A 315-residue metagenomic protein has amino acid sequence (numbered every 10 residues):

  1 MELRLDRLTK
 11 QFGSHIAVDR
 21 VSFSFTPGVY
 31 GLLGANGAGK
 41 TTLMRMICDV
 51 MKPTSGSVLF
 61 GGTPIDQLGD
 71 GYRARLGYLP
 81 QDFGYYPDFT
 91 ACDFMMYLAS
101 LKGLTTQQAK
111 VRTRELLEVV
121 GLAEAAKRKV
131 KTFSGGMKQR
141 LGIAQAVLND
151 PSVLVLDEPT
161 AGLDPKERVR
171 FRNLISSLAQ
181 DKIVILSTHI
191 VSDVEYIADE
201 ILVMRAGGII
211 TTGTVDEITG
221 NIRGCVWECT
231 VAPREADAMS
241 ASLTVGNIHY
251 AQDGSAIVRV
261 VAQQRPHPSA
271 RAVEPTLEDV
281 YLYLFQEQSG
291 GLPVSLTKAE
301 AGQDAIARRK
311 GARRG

Functional and structural regions predicted by a protein language model:
A35-G39: Walker A (P-loop) phosphate-binding loop of ABC-type ATPase nucleotide-binding domains
C48: Helix-to-loop junction immediately C-terminal to a conserved catalytic motif
G56-Q67, G71-Y72: Conserved ABC transporter NBD signature motif
M96, S100, Q107-A125: Conserved ABC ATPase "signature" region
L154-E158: Catalytic Walker B motif of ABC-type/P-loop ATPase nucleotide-binding domains
R170-R259: ABC transporter nucleotide-binding domain
